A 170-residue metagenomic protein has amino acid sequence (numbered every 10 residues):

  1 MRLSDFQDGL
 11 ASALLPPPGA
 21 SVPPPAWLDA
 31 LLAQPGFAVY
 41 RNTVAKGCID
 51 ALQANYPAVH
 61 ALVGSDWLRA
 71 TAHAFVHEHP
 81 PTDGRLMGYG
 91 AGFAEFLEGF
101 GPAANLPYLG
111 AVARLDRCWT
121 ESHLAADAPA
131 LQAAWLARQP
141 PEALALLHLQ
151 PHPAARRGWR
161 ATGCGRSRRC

Functional and structural regions predicted by a protein language model:
M1, V39-N42, K46, P80 (+1 more regions): Charge-dense, low-complexity intrinsically disordered segments
M1-A38: Charged, compositionally biased N-terminal leader segments and the immediate start of the first structured element
F6, C48-A51, N55, W67-T71 (+3 more regions): Residue-level detector of well-ordered alpha-helical segments, enriched for hydrophobic/aromatic packing positions
S12, P35-A38, N42, G84 (+2 more regions): Flexible, active-site-adjacent loop/turn segments at secondary-structure boundaries
A26-A74: Glycine/small-residue-rich interface belts in oligomeric ring/scaffold proteins and their assembly partners
A74-C170: Hydrophobic packing positions characteristic of elongated beta-solenoid/beta-helix-type spike/fiber shafts
